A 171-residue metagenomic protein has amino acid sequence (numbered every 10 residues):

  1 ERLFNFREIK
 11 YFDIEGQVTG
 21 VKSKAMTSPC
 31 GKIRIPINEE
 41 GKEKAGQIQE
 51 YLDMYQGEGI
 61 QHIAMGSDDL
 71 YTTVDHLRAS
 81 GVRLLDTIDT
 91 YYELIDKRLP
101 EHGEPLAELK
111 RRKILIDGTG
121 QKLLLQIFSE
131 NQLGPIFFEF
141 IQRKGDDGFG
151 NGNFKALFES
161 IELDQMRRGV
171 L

Functional and structural regions predicted by a protein language model:
E1-I9, Q17-L171: Glyoxalase I/VOC metalloenzyme domain signal
